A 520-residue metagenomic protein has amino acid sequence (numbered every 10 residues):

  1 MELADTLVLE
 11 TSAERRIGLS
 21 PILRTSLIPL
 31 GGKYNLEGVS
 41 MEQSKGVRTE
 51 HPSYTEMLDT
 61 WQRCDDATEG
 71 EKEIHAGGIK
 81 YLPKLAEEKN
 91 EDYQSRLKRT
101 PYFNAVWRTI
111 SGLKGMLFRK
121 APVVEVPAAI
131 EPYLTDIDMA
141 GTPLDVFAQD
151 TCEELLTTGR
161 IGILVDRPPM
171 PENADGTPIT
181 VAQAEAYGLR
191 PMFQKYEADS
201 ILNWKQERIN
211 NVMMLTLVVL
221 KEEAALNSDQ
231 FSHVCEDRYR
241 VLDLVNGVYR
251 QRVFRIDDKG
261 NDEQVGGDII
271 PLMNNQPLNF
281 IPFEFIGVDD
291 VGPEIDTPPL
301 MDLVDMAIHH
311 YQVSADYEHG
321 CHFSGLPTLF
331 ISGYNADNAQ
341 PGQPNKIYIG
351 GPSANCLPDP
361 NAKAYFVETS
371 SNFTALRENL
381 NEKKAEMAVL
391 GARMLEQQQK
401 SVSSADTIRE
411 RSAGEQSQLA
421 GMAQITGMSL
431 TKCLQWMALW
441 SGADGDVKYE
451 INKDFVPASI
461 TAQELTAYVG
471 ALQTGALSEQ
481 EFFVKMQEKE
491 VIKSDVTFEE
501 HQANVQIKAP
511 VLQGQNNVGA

Functional and structural regions predicted by a protein language model:
A4-T6, T11-A13, T25: Ala/Thr-enriched low-complexity intrinsically disordered regions
R16, R24, L30, W204 (+1 more regions): Low-complexity, intrinsically disordered segments with a bias for serine/threonine
I22-Y196, S200-I201, L512-A520: Extended, helix-rich architectural segments
T142, D150-E153, D296, L300 (+4 more regions): Short, charged/polar micro-motifs that form catalytic or ligand-binding hotspots
L156-V288: Extended, regular secondary-structure scaffolds
E263-T407: Extended, charged amphipathic alpha-helical segments
P344, P352-C356, A375, E382-A520: C-terminal helix-loop subdomains that flank or include functional centers
